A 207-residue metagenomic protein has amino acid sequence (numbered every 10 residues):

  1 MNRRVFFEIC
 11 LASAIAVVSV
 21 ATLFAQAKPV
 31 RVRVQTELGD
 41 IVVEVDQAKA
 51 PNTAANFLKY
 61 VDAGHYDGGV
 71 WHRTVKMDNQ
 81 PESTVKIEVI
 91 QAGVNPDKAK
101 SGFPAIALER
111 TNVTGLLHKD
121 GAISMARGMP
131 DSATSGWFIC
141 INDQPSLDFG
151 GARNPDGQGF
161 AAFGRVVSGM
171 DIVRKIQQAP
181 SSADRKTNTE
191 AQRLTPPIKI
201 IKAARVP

Functional and structural regions predicted by a protein language model:
N2-R3, E8-A14, V18-P207: Cyclophilin-like peptidyl-prolyl cis-trans isomerases
